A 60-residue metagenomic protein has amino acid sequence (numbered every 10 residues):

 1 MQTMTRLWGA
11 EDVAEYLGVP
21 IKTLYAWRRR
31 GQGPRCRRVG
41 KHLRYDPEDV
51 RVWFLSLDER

Functional and structural regions predicted by a protein language model:
M1-A26, S56: Polyanion-binding surface elements
D12, D46-D49: Acidic side chains
L17-R44: Major-groove DNA-recognition helix of helix-turn-helix-type DNA-binding domains
E48-R60: A short, Lys/Arg-enriched interface patch at domain edges and termini
